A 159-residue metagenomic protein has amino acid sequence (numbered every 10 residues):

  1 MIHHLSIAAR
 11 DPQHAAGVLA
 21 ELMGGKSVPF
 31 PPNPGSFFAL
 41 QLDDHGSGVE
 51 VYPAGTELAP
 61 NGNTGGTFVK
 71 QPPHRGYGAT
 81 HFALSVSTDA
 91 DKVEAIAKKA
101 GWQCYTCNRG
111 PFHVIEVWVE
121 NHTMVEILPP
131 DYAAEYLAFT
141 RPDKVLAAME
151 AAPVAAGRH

Functional and structural regions predicted by a protein language model:
I2-A9, Q41, G62-D91, I115-V117: Vicinal oxygen chelate
H3-H4, H14, H45, H74 (+4 more regions): Histidine (H) residue identity feature
I7-T56, A95, K99-W102, C107-R109 (+2 more regions): Core segments of cupin and vicinal oxygen chelate
K26-P73, H113-L137: Conserved short beta-strand elements that form part of the metal-binding/catalytic scaffold of enzyme active sites
G62-H74, R141-A156: Hydrophobic transmembrane alpha-helix bundles
P72-S85, L128-Y136, E150-H159: Short secondary-structure transition/capping segments
L84-N121: A mid-sequence interfacial segment
